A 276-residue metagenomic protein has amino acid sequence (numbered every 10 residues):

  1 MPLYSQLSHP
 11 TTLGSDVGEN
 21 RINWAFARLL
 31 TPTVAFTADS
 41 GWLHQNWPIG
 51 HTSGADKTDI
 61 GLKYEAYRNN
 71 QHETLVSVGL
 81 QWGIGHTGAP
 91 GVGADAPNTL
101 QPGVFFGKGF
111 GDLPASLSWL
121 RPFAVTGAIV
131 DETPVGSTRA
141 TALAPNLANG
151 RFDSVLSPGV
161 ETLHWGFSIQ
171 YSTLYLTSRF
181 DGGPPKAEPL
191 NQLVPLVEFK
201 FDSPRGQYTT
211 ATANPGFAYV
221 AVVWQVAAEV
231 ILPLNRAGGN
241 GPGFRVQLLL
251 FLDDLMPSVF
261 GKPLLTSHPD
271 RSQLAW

Functional and structural regions predicted by a protein language model:
M1-W276: Transmembrane beta-barrel domains of Gram-negative outer membranes and organellar outer membranes
